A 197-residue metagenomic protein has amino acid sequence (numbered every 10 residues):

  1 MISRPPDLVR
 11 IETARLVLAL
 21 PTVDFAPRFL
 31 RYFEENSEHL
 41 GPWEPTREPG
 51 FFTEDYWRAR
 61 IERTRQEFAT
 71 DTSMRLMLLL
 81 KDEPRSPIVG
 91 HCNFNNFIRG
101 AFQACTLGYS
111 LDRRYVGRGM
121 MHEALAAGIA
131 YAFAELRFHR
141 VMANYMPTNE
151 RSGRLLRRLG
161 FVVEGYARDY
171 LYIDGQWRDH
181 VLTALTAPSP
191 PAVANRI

Functional and structural regions predicted by a protein language model:
M1-R28, Y32-P42, R75-I197: Acyl-donor (CoA/ACP) binding surface of acyl/acetyltransferases
P21, Y32, P49-W57, T70: Generic, well-ordered alpha-helical segments
H39-E62: Conserved GNAT-fold acetyl-CoA-binding loop/helix
P49-G50, I61-M77: A short helix-loop-beta-strand connector motif used in the catalytic cores of GNAT acetyltransferases and, in some
D55-Y56, T64, M121, G165: Non-transmembrane, interaction-prone segments in cytosolic or luminal domains
A59-R63, A127-A130: Generic recognition of well-ordered alpha-helical segments within structured catalytic/regulatory domains
